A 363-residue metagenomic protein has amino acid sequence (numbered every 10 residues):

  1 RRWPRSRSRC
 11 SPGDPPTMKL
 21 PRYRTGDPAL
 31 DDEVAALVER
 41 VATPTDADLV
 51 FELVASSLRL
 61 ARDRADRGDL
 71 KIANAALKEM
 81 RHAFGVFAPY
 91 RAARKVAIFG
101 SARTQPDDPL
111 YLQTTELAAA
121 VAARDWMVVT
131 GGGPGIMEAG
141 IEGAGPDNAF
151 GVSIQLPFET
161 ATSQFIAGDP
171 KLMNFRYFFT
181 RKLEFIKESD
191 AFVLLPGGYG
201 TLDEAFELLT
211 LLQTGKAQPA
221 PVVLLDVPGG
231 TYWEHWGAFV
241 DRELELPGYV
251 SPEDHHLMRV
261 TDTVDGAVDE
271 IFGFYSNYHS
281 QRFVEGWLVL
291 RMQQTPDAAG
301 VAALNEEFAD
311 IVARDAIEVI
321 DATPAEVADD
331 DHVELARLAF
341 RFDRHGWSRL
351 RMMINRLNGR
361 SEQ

Functional and structural regions predicted by a protein language model:
K19-I154, D331-L335, N358, Q363: Glycine-rich beta-alpha loop segments
V34-A42, L288-V301: Charged/polar low-complexity intrinsically disordered segments, enriched in acidic residues
L112-T114, G135-P196: Acidic/glycine-enriched connector segments
D125, A149-T160, L195-P196, L209-W236 (+1 more regions): Short, acidic/small-residue loops that bind anionic groups at enzyme active sites
L172-T180, L257-A267: Short acidic-hydrophobic, aromatic-tinged amphipathic segments that line or gate anion-handling sites
F175-L225: Active-site/ligand-binding-proximal alpha/beta "capping" segment
L183-L194, E243-D262: Conserved thiamine diphosphate
V289-T295, A302-Q363: N-terminal accessory interaction module
